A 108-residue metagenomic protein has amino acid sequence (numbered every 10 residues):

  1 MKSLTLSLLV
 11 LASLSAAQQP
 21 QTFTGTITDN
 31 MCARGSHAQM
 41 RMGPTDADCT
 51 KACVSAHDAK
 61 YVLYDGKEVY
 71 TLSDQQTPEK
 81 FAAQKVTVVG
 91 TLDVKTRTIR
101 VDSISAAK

Functional and structural regions predicted by a protein language model:
K2-V10: Nucleic-acid-binding small beta-barrel platforms of the OB/S1 family and closely associated recruitment extensions
L4-T5, A16-K108: OB-fold and OB-like single-stranded nucleic-acid-recognition modules and their adjacent interaction interfaces
A12-L14: N-terminal signal peptide c-region/cleavage motif recognized by signal peptidases
